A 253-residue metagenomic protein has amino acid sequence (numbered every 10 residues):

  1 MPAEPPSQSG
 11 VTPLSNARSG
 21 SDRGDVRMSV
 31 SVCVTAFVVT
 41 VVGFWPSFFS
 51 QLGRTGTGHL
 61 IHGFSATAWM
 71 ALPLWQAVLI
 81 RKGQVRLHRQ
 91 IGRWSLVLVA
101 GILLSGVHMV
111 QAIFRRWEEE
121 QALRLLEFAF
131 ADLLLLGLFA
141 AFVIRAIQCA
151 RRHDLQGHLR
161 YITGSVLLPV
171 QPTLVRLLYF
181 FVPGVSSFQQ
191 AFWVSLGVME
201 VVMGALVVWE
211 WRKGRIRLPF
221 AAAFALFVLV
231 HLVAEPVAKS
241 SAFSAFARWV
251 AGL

Functional and structural regions predicted by a protein language model:
P2-L253: Alpha-helical membrane insertion/targeting regions
